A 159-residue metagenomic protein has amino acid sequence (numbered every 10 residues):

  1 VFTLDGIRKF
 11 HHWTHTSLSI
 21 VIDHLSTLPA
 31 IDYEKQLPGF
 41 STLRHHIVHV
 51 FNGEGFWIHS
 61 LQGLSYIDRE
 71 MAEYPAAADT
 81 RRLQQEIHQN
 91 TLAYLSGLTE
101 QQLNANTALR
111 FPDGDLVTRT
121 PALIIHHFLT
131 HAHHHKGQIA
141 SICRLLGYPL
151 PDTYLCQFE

Functional and structural regions predicted by a protein language model:
V1-R8: Basic/polar N-terminal segments that are highly enriched at the extreme N-terminus, encompassing both cleavable
R8-D23, T27-A72, P112-E159: Short, contiguous alpha-helical
L64-L103: Helix-adjacent hinge/juxtasegments
E100-P112: Carboxylate-rich helix-loop segments that flank metal/cofactor sites and access channels in metalloenzymes
